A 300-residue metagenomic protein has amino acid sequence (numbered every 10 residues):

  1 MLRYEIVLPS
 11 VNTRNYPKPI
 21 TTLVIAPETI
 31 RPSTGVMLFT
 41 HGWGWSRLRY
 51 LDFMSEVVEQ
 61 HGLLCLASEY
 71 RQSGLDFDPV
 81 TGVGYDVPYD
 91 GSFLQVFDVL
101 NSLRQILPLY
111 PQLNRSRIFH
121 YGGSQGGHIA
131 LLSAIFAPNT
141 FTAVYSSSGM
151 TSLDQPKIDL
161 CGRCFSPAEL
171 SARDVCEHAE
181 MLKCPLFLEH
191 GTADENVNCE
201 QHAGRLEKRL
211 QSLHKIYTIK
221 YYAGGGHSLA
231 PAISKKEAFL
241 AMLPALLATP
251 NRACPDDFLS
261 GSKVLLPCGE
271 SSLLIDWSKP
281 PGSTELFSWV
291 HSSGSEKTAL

Functional and structural regions predicted by a protein language model:
M1-P32: N-terminal cap/lid segment of alpha/beta-hydrolase-fold proteins
I25-Q60, E69-Y70, F77-D78: Short, surface-exposed "cap/lid" segments of acyl-processing enzymes
E69-L94: Cap/lid segment of the alpha/beta-hydrolase catalytic domain
D86-Y110: Alpha/beta-hydrolase active-site loop
R104-G162: Primarily recognizes the serine-hydrolase "nucleophile elbow" in alpha/beta-hydrolase and SGNH/GDSL folds
D154-L213, T218: The feature captures the conserved acid-bearing segment of alpha/beta-hydrolase catalytic domains
E207, Q211-L300: C-terminal catalytic histidine-bearing segment of alpha/beta-hydrolase fold enzymes
